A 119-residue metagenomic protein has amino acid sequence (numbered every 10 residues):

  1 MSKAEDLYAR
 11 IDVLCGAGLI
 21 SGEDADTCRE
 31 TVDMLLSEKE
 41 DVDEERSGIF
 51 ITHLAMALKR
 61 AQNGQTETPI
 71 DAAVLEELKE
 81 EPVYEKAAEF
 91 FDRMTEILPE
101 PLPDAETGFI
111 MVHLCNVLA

Functional and structural regions predicted by a protein language model:
M1-A119: A cross-family "folded-core" feature that marks the main globular domain of proteins
